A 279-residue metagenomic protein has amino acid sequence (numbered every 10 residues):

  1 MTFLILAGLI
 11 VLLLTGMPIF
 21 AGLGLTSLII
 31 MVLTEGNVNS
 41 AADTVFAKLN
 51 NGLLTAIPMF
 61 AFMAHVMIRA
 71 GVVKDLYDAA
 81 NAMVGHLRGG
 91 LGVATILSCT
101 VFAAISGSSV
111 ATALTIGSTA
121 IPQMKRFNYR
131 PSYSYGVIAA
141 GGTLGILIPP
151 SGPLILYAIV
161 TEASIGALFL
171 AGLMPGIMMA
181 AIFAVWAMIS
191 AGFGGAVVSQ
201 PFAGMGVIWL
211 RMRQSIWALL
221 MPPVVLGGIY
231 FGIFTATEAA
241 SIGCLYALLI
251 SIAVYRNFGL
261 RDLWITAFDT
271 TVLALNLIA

Functional and structural regions predicted by a protein language model:
M1-A279: Alpha-helical transmembrane segments of multi-pass membrane transport proteins
